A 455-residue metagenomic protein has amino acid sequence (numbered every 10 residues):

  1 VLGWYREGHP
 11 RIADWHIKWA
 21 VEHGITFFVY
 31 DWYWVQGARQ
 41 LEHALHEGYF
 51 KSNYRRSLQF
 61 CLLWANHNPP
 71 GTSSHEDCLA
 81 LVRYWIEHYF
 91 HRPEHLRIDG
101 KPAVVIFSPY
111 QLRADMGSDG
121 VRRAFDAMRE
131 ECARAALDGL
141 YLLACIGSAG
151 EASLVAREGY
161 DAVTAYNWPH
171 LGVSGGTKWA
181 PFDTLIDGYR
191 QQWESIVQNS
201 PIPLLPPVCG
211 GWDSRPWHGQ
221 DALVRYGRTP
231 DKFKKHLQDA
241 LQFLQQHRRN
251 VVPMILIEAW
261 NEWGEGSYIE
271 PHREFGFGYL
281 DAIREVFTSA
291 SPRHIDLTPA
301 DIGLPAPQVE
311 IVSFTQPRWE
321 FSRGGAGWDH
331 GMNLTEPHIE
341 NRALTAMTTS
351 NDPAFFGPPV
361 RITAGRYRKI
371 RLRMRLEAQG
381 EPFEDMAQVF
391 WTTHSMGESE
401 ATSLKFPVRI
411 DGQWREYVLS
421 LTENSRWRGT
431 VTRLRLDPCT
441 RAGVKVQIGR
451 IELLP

Functional and structural regions predicted by a protein language model:
V1-I311: Glycan-processing catalytic domains of CAZymes
D31, Y166, E258, R373 (+3 more regions): Conserved residues at the C-terminal ends of beta-strands
H88-Y89, D329-G331, A401: Short solvent-exposed loop/turn micro-motifs enriched in small/polar/acidic residues
V155, H330-E340, T345-M347, V408: Short, exposed beta-strand/loop patches in secreted or surface proteins that constitute
D296-M332: Extracellular carbohydrate-recognition regions
S322-M332, H338-I339, R441-E452: Acidic, low-complexity intrinsically disordered segments
L344-S425, T430, C439-Q447, E452-L453: Extracellular ligand-binding interfaces
